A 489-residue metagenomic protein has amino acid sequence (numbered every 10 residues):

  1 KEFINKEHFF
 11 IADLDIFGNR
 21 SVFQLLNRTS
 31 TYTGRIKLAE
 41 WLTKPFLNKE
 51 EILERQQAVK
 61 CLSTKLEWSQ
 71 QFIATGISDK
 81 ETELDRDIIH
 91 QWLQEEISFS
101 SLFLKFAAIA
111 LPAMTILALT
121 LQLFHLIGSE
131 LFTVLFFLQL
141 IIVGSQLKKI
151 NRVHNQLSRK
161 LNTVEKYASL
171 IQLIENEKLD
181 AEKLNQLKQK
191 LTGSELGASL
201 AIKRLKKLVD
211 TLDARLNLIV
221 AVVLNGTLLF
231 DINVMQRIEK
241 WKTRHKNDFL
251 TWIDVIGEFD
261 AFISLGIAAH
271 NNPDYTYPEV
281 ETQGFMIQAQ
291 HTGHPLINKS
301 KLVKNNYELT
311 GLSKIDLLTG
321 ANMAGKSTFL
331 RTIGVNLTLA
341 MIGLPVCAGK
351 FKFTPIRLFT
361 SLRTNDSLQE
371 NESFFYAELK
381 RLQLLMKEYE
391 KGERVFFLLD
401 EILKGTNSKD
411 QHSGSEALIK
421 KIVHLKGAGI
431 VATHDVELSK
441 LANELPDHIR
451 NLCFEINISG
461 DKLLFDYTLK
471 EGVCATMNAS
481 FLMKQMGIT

Functional and structural regions predicted by a protein language model:
K1-A321, T328-L358, K380-R381: Alpha-helical coupling/stalk and coiled-coil linker elements that connect catalytic or binding modules and transmit
L265, N272-T489: ATPase nucleotide-binding head domains, primarily ABC-like/P-loop NTPase cores
